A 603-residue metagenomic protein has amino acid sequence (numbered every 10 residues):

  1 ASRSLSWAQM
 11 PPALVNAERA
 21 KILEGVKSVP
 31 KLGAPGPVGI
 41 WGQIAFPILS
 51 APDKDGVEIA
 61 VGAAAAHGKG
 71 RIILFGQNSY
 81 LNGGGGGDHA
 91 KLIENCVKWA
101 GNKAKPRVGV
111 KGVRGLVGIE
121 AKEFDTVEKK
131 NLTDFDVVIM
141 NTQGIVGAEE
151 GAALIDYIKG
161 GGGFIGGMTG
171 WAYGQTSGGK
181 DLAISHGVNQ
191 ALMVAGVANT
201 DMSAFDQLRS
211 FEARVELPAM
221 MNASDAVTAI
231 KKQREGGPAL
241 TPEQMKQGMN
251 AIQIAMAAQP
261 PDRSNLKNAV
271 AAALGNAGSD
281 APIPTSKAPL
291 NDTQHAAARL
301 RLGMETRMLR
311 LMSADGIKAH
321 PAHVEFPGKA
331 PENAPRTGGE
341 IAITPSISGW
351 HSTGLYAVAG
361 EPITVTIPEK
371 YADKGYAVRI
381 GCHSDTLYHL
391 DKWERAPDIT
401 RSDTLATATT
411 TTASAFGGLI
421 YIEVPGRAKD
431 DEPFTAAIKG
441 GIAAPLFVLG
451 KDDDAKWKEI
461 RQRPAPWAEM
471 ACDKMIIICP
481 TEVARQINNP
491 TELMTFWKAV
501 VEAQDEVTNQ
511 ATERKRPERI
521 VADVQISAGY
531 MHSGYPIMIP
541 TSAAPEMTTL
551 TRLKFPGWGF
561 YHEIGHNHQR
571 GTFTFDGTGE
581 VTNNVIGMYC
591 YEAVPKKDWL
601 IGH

Functional and structural regions predicted by a protein language model:
A1-S6: C-terminal segment of classical bacterial N-terminal signal peptides
W7-R19, L32-I40, S50-G56, A60-V61 (+5 more regions): Helical hinge/lid and interdomain linker segments adjacent to catalytic or ligand-binding clefts that mediate domain
I44, G68-R71, K103-V108, T133-V137 (+5 more regions): Loop/turn elements at helix/coil->beta-strand transitions in domains of secreted/extracellular proteins
R71-G76, V108-V110, V137-N141, G163-G167 (+6 more regions): Structural recognition of the beta-strand scaffold that forms the well-ordered cores of secreted hydrolase catalytic
G109, A437-E469: Low-complexity, Pro/Ser/Thr- and charge-rich linker/hinge segments at domain boundaries
A204-F205, F211-P321, W467-A484, M494-T495 (+1 more regions): Activation corresponds to long, low-complexity, non-globular regions
L311-P445: Beta-strand-enriched, solvent-exposed domains that form extended recognition/catalytic surfaces
W457-K458, P466-H603: Catalytic cores of extracellular degradative/oxidative enzymes
